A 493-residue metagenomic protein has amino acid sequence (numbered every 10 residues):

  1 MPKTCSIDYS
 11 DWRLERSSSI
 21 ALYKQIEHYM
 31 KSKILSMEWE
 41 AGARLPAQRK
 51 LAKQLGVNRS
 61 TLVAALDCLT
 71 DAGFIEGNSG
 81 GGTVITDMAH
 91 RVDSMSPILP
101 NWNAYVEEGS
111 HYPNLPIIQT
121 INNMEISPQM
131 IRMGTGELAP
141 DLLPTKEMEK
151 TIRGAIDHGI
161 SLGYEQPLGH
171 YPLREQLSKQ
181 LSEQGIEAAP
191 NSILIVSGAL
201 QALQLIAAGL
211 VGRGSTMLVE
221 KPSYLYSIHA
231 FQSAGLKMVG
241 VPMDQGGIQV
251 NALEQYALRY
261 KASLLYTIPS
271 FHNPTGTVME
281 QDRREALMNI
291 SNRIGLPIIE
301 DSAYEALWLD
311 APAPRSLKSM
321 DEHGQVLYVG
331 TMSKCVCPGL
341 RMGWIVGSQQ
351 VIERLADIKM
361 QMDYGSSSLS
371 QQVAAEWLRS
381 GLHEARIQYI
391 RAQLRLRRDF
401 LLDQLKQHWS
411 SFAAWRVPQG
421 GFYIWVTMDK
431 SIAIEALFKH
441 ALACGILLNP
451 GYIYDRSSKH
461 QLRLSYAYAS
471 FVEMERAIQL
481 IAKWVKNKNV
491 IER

Functional and structural regions predicted by a protein language model:
M1-K150, A356, M360-S366, E376-L378 (+8 more regions): N-terminal basic, amphipathic alpha-helical segments
L55, A234, Y260, R293-I294 (+3 more regions): Helix C-cap/helix->beta junction micro-motif
E76-G77, A188, L448: Short beta-strand "wing" residues that participate in macromolecule-binding interfaces
D157-I294, I299, E305-L307, P312-M320 (+2 more regions): Conserved core of the PLP fold type I
A303, L442-R463: Conserved PLP cofactor-binding pocket of PLP-dependent enzymes
E322, L327-A392: Conserved core segment of the aminotransferase class I/II
A392-L402, A413-T427: Conserved glycine-rich beta-strand-loop-beta hairpin in the small C-terminal domain of fold type I
